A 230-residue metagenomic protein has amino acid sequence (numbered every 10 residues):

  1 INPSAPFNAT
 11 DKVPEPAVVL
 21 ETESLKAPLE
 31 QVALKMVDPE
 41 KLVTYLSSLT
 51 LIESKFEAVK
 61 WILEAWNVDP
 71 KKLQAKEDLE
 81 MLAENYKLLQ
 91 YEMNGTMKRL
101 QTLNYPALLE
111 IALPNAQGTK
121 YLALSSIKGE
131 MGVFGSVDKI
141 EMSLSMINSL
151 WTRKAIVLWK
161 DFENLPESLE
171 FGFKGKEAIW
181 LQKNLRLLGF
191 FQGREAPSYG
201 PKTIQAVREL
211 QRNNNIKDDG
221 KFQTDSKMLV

Functional and structural regions predicted by a protein language model:
A5-P106: Cysteine-nucleophile protease catalytic domains, especially the papain-like/related folds used in DUB/UBL proteases
V43-I52, E110, V137, L165-K174 (+2 more regions): Second-shell loop/turn segments in exported
S54-I62, K120, S143, E177-L181 (+4 more regions): Stable alpha-helical elements in mature extracytoplasmic
E57, T102-P106, Q117-T119, I127-G129 (+2 more regions): Extracytoplasmic
L63-K71, G129, T152, R186-F190 (+2 more regions): Sec-exported extracytoplasmic/periplasmic mature domains
E110, P114-K139: Catalytic nucleophile-His microenvironment captured as a short glycine-rich beta-strand/loop that brackets
I140-P197: Acidic, Ser/Thr/Pro/Gly-enriched interdomain connector segments
F171-K176, R186-V230: Short acidic, glycine/serine/threonine-rich helix-capping segments at coil-helix boundaries
